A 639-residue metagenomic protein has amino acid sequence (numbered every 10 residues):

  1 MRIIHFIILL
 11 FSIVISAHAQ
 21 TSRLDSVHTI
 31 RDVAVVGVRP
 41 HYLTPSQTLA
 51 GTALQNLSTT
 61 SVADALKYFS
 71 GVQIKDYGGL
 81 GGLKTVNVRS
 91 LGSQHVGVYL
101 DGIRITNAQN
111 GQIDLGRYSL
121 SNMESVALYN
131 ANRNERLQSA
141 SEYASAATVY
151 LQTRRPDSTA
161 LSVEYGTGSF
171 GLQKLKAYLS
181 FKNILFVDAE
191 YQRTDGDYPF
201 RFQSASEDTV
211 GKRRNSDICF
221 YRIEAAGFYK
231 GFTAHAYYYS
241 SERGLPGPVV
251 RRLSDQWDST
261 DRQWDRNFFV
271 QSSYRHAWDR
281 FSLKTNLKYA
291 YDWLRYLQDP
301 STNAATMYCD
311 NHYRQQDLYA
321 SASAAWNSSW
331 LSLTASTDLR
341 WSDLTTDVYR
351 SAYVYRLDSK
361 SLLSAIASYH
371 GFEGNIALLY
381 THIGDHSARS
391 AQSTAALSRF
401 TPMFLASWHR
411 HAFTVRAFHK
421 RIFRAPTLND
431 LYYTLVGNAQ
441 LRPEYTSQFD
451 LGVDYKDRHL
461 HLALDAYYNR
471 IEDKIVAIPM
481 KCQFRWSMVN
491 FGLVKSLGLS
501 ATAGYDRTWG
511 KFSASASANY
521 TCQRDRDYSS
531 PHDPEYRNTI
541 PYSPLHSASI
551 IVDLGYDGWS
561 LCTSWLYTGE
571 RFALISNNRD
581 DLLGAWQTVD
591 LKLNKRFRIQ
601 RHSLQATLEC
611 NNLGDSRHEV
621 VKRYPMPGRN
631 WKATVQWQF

Functional and structural regions predicted by a protein language model:
V27-L57: N-terminal periplasmic "start-of-domain" segments of outer-membrane beta-barrel proteins
A63, K67-N107: Extracytoplasmic beta-strand/coil segments of soluble accessory domains associated with Gram-negative outer-membrane
L120-A160: A beta-strand signature from Gram-negative outer-membrane beta-barrel systems, especially the internal plug domain
N134, Y150, S158, Y178-R262: Periplasmic-side early beta-strands and strand-to-turn transitions of outer-membrane beta-barrels
L179-S180, D217, Y221-Y229, A365-A367 (+6 more regions): Conserved C-terminal beta-signal and adjacent last beta-strands/turns of outer-membrane beta-barrel proteins
V187, E224-R243, Q263-T394, S398-H409 (+4 more regions): Face-selective signature of the C-terminal outer-membrane beta-barrel domain
D258-A277, Q392-H409, F413-T414, F418-E472 (+2 more regions): Outer-membrane beta-barrel signature, preferentially recognizing the C-terminal barrel domain of Gram-negative
N327-T334, S368-E373, Y467-R470, V489-I575 (+1 more regions): Gram-negative outer-membrane beta-barrel transporters
